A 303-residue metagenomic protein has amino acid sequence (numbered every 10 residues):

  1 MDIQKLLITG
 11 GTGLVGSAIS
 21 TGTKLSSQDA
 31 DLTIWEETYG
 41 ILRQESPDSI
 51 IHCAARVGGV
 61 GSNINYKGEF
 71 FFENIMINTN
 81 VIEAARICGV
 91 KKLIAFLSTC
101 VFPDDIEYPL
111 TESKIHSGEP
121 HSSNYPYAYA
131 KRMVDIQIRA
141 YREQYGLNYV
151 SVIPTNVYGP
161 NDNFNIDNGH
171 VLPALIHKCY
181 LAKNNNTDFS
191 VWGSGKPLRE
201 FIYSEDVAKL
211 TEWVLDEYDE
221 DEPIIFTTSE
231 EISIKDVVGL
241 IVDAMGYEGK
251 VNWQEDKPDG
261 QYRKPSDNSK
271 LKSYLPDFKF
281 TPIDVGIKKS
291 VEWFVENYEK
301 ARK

Functional and structural regions predicted by a protein language model:
I3-T21: N-terminal Rossmann NAD(P)H-binding glycine-rich loop of SDR-like oxidoreductase domains
L14, S20, L181-K303: C-terminal substrate-binding subdomain of Rossmann-fold SDR/epimerase-dehydratase oxidoreductases
D31, V101-P103, P126, V150-A174 (+1 more regions): Flexible, glycine-rich beta-alpha linker
L32, E36-N74, I87: NAD(P)H-binding glycine-rich loop region in Rossmannoid oxidoreductase-like domains and their noncatalytic homologs
V60, A95-T111, P126-R132, Q144 (+1 more regions): Conserved catalytic-site region of short-chain dehydrogenase/reductase
F71, I75, E119, S123-D135 (+3 more regions): Short-chain dehydrogenase/reductase
T79-N124: Conserved Rossmann-fold NAD(P)-dependent oxidoreductase catalytic core, especially the SDR/UDP-sugar
N80, S122-T155, A174-N185: Active-site Tyr-X1-5-Lys
